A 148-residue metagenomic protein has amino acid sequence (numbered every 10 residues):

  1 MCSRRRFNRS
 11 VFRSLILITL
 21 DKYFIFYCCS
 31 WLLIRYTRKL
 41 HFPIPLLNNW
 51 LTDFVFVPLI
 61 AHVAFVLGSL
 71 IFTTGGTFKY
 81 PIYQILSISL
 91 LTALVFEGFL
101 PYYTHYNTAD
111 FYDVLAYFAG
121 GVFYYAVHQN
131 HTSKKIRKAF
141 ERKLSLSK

Functional and structural regions predicted by a protein language model:
F7-K148: Bulky hydrophobic segments
